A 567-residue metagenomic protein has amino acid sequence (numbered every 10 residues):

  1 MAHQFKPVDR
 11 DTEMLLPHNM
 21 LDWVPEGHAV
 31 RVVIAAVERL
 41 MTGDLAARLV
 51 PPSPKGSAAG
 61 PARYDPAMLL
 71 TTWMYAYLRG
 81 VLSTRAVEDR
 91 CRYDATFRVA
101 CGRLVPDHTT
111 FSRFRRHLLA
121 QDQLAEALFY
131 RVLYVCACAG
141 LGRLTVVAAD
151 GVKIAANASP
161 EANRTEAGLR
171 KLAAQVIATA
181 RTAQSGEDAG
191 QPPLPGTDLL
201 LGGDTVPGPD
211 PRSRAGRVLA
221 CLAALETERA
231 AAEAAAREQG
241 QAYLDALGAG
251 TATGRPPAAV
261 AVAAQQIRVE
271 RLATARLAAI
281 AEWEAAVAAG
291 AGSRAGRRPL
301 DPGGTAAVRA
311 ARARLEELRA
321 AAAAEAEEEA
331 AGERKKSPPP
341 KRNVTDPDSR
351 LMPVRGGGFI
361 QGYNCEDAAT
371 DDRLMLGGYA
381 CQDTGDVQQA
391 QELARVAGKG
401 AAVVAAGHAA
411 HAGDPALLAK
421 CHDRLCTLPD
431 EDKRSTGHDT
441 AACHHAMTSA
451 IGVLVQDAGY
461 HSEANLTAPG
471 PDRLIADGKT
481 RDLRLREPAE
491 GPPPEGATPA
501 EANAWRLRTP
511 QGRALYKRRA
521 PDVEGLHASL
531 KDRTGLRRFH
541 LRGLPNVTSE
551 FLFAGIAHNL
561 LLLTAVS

Functional and structural regions predicted by a protein language model:
M1-M20: Short, flexible loop/hinge motifs at secondary-structure junctions
A2-F5, S53-A59, A514: A ubiquitous short alpha-helical element
P7, G80-Y93, R103-S567: Anion-binding and metal-coordination hotspots
H18, L49-S57, L69-A76, F114 (+2 more regions): Glycine- and acidic
E26-M74: Basic, short loop/linker segments at the boundary and entry of helix-turn-helix/winged-helix-like folds
L40-D44, R48, D94, R98 (+1 more regions): A short secondary-structure junction motif
A58-P61, R98-R103, Y134: Catalytic micro-motifs at enzyme active sites that drive phosphoryl/nucleotidyl and oxygen chemistry
A67-L82, V87: N-terminal catalytic cores of NTP/NDP-binding nucleotidyl/phosphoryl-transfer enzymes
